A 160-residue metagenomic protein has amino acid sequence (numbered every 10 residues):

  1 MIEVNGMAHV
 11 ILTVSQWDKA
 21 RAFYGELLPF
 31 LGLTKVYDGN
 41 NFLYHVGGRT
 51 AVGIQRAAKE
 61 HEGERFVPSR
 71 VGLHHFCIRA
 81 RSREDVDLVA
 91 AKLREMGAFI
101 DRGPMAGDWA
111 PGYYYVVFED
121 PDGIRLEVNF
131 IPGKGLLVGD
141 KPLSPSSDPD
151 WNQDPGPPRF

Functional and structural regions predicted by a protein language model:
M1-R21, F76, P132-F160: N-terminal beta-strand motif that seeds the catalytic metal site of vicinal oxygen chelate
I2, V46-R81, D87-L88: Long, continuous compositionally biased terminal/linker segments
G6, G72, G112: Exposed loop/turn and edge beta-strand positions of beta-sandwich/beta-sheet ligand-binding modules
I11, G32-Y37, M105-G107, N129-L136: Conserved catalytic-core motifs of GNAT/GCN5-like acyltransferases
I11-A58: Core segments of cupin and vicinal oxygen chelate
V14-K19, C77-D122: Vicinal oxygen chelate
A58, P111, V117, V128-G135: Short beta->alpha transition motifs characteristic of CBS
R125: Glycine-rich acetyl-CoA-binding "A-motif" of GNAT/NAT acetyltransferases
